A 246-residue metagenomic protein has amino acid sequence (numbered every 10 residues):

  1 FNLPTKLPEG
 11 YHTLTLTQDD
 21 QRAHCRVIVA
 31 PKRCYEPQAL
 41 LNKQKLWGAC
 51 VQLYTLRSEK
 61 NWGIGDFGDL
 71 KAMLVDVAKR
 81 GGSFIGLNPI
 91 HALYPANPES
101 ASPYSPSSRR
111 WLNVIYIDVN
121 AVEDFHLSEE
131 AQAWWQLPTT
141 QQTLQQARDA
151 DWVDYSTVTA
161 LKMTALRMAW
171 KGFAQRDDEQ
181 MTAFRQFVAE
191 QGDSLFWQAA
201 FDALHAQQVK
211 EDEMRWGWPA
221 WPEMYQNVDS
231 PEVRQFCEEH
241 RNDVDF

Functional and structural regions predicted by a protein language model:
F1-D20, R26-F246: Acidic/aromatic-lined carbohydrate-recognition and catalytic surfaces of CAZymes acting on diverse glycans
